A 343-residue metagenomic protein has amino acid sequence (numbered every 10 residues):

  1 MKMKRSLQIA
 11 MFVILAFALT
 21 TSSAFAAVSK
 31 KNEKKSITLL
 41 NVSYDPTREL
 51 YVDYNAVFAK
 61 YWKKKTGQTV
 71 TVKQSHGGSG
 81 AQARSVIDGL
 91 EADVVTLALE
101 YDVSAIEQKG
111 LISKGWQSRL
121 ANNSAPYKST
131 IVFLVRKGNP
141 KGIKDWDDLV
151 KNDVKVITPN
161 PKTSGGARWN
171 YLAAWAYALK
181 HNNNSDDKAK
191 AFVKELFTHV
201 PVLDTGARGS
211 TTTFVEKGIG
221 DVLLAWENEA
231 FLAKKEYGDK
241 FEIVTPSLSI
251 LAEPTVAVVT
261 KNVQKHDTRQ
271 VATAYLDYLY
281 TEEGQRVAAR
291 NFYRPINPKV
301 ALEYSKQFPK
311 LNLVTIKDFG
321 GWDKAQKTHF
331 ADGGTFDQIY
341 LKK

Functional and structural regions predicted by a protein language model:
M1-T38: Short, low-complexity disordered leader/linker segments with a strong preference for bacterial N-terminal type II
K31-S164, S305, L341: N-terminal segment of the mature folded domain
T47-D53, K162-A191: Bilobed "Venus flytrap"/periplasmic-binding protein-like clamshell domains and structurally analogous long
N55-K64, I87-E91, E100, E107-L111 (+11 more regions): Sec-exported extracytoplasmic/periplasmic mature domains
V132-L134, E242, T255-A257: Residues embedded in well-ordered beta-strands
G138-K144, T163, A176-N184, N262-Q270: Short helix-loop capping/hinge motifs at secondary-structure junctions, enriched in acidic/polar residues
H181-S247: Ligand-binding pocket segment of bilobal, Venus flytrap-like solute-binding proteins
V263-K343: Extracellular/periplasmic juxtamembrane helices and adjacent flexible linkers that interface with membrane partners
